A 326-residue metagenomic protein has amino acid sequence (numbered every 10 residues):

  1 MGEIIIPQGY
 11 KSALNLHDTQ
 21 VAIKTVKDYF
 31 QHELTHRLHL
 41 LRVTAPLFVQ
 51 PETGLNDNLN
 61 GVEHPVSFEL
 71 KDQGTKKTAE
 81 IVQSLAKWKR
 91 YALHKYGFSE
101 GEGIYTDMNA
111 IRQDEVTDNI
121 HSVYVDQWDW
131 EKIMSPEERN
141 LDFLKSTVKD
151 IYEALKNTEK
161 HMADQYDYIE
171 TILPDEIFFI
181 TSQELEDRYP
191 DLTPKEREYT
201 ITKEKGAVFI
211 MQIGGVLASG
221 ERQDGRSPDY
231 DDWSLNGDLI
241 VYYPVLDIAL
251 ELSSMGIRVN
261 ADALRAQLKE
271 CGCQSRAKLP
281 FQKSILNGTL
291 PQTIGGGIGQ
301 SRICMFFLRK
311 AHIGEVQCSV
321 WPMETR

Functional and structural regions predicted by a protein language model:
G2-H121, D129-I133: Class II aminoacyl-tRNA synthetase-like tRNA-binding/catalytic domains
V21-T25, Y29, R139-S146, P280 (+2 more regions): Generic recognition of stable, solvent-exposed alpha-helical segments in well-folded globular domains
I23-V26, F30-L34, F68, I81 (+7 more regions): Generic structural hydrophobic/aromatic packing signal, biased to beta-strands
L34-L41, I151-M162, A311: A generic secondary-structure signal for well-formed alpha-helical elements
L47-P51, D167-L173, E324: A glycine-rich phosphate-binding loop feature that marks nucleotide/adenosyl-phosphate handling sites
L70-D72, H94-E100, I120-S122, E170 (+4 more regions): A general structural signal for short secondary-structure junctions and capping/turn motifs
T106-E196: Extended, charged alpha-beta segments that form solvent-exposed binding/catalytic grooves in nucleic-acid-handling
I111, T181-R326: A translation/RNA-centric and nucleic-acid-associated enzymatic feature enriched in Class II aminoacyl-tRNA synthetases
